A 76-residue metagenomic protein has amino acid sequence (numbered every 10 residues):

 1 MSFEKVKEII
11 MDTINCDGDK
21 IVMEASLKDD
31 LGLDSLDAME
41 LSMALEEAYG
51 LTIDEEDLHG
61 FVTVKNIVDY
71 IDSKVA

Functional and structural regions predicted by a protein language model:
M1-D19, S73-V75: Thiotemplate assembly-line natural product biosynthesis machinery
I9, A25-K28, I71: A short, structure-level motif marking secondary-structure boundaries and short turns
I14-D30, Y49-G60: Phosphopantetheine carrier-protein modules
S35: Catalytic nucleophile serine of serine hydrolases, specifically the conserved "nucleophile elbow" pentapeptide
T52-D54, L58-V75: C-terminal structural segments of small proteins and small subunits
